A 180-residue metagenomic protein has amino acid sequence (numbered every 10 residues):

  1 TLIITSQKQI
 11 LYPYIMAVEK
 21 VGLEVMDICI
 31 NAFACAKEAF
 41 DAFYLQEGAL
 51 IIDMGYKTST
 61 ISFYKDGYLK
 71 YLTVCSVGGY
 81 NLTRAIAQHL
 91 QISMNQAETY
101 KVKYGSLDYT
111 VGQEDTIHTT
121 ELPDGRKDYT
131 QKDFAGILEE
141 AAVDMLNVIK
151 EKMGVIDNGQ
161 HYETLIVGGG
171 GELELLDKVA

Functional and structural regions predicted by a protein language model:
T1, D177-A180: Short, intrinsically disordered, charge-balanced linker/junction segments flanking boundaries in proteins
T1-A49, Y68-K70, L107-G136, I156 (+1 more regions): Nucleotide/phosphate-binding catalytic cleft detector across ATP-hydrolyzing and phosphate-transferring enzymes
I3-Q7, D53, F63-K65, G168: Flexible glycine-/small-residue-rich
K8, K57-T58, G170-L173: Gly/Ser/Thr-rich loops at beta-strand to alpha-helix junctions that form or flank small-molecule/cofactor-binding
V18, D53, I86, I149 (+1 more regions): Residue-level signature of catalytic and energy-coupling elements of molecular machines, predominantly ATP/GTP-dependent
F33, K65-A142, L146-N147, G154 (+3 more regions): Phosphate-binding glycine-rich/basic clefts of nucleotide- and phosphate-handling proteins, predominantly
A42-Y71, I86: Gly/Thr-rich phosphate-binding beta-strand-loop-beta motif of the actin/hexokinase/Hsp70
T58, G159-T164: Active-site lining segments that contact anionic ligands and/or coordinate catalytic metals
